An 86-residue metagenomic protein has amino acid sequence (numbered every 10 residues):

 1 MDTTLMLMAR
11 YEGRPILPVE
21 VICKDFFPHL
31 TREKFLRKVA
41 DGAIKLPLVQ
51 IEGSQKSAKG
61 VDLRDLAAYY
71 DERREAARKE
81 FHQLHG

Functional and structural regions predicted by a protein language model:
D2, D25-G60, A76, F81 (+1 more regions): Major-groove DNA-recognition helix of helix-turn-helix-type DNA-binding domains
T3-K34, Y69-E72: Polyanion-binding surface elements
L17-P18, K59-V61: Acidic Ca2+-chelating loop motifs
C23, S54, D65-A67: Residues that cap or initiate secondary-structure elements
L63-A77: C-terminal structural segments of small proteins and small subunits
